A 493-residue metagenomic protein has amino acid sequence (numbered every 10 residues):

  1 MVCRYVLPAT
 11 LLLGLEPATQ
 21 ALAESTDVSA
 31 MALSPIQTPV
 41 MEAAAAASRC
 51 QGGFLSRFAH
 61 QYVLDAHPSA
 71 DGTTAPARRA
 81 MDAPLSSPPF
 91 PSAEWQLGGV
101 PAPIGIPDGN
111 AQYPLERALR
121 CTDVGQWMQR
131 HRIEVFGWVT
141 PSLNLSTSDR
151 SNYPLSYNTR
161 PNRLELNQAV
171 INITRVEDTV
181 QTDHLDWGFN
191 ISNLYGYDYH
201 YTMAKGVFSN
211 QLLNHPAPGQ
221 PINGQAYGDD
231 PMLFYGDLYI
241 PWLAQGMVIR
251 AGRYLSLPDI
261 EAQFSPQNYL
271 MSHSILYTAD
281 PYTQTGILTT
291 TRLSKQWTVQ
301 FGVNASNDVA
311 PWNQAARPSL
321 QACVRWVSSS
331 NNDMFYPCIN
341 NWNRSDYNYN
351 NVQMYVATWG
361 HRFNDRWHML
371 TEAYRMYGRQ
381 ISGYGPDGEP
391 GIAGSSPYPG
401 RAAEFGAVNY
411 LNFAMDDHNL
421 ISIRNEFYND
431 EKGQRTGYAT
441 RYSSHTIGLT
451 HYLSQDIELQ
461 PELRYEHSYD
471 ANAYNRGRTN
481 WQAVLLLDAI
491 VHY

Functional and structural regions predicted by a protein language model:
V2-D149: N-terminal periplasmic/intermembrane-space "pro-region" immediately following the signal or transit peptide
T10, P17, Q181, D259 (+3 more regions): A periodicity- and composition-biased signal for non-globular, repetitive helical segments
T10, Q314-A316, L486: Hydrophobic secondary-structure block in the mid-to-C-terminal portion of proteins
D27, A47-L55, Q61, D65 (+8 more regions): Outer-membrane beta-barrel pore domains
A111-Y113, F264, T436: Short, positively charged
L119-R120, P231, Q284, G406 (+1 more regions): Short, conserved clusters of charged catalytic residues that mark active-site and nucleotide-handling motifs
V124-T147, S151, S156-S306, A316 (+4 more regions): Outer membrane beta-barrel
